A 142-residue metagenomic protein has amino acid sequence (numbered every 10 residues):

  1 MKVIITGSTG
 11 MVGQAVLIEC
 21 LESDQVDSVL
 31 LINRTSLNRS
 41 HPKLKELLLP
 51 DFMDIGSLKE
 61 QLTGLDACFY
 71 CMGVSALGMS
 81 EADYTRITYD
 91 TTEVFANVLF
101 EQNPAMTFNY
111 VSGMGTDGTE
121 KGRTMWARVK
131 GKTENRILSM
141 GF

Functional and structural regions predicted by a protein language model:
K2-Q25: N-terminal Rossmann NAD(P)H-binding glycine-rich loop of SDR-like oxidoreductase domains
V3, N38, K45-Q102, D117: NAD(P)H-binding glycine-rich loop region in Rossmannoid oxidoreductase-like domains and their noncatalytic homologs
T6, I32, C68-M72, F108-M114: SDR active-site strand-loop-helix element
S23, H41, M140: Acidic-histidine catalytic/liganding microenvironments
Q25-S28, K43: Glycine-centered tight turns that cap/initiate beta-strands
D27, D66, M106: Conserved acidic residues
L31-N38: Short, polar loop motifs at secondary-structure junctions
S80, Y84-F142: Glycine-/Pro-rich loop/turn segments that contact NAD(P) or position catalytic residues in Rossmann-like domains
